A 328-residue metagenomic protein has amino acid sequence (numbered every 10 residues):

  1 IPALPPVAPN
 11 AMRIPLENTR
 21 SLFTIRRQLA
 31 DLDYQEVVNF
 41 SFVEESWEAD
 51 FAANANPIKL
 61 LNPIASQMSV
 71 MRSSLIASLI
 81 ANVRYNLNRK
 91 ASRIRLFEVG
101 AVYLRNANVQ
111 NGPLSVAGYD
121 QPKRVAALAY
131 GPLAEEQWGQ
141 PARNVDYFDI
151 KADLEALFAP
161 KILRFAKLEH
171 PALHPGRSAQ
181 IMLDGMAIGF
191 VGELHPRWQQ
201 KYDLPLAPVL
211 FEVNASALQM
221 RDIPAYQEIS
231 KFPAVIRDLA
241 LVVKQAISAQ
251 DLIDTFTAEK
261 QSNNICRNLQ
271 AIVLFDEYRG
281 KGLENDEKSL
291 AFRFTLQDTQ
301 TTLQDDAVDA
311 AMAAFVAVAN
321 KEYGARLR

Functional and structural regions predicted by a protein language model:
I1-A11, N56-L61, V102-P141, E228-D238 (+1 more regions): Residues forming anionic-ligand binding surfaces in small-molecule and nucleic-acid pockets of primarily soluble enzymes
I1-I94, R293-T302, A307, A311-R328: Extended, well-folded interaction surfaces typified by the phenylalanyl-tRNA synthetase beta subunit core
I1-P2, R20, N39, A134-R328: A carboxyl-terminal module marker
M12-L22, A49-P57, A107-Q121, L168-M186 (+1 more regions): Short glycine/threonine-rich loop-to-helix capping motif typified by GTGT followed within a few residues by an Asp-Pro
R27, D50, N86-K90, S115-Y119 (+3 more regions): A general structural signal for short secondary-structure junctions and capping/turn motifs
V37, F42-E45, S73-A126, P196 (+2 more regions): Conserved alpha/beta core surface patches that mediate binding of polyanionic ligands
A52-I64, L114-G118, A187-P205: Active-site loop ensemble at the mouth of alpha/beta enzyme cores that anchors a bound cofactor
R84-A91, L133-E136, I162: Short helix-capping/linker segments at secondary-structure and domain boundaries
